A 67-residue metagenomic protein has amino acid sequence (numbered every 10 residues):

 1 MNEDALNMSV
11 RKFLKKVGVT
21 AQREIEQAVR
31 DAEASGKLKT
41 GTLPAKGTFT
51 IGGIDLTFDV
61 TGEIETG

Functional and structural regions predicted by a protein language model:
N2-R11, Q27-R30, A34-G67: N-terminal intrinsically disordered, cationic/polar leader segments that include organellar targeting peptides
K12-K15, T20: Long, contiguous binding/interaction regions
